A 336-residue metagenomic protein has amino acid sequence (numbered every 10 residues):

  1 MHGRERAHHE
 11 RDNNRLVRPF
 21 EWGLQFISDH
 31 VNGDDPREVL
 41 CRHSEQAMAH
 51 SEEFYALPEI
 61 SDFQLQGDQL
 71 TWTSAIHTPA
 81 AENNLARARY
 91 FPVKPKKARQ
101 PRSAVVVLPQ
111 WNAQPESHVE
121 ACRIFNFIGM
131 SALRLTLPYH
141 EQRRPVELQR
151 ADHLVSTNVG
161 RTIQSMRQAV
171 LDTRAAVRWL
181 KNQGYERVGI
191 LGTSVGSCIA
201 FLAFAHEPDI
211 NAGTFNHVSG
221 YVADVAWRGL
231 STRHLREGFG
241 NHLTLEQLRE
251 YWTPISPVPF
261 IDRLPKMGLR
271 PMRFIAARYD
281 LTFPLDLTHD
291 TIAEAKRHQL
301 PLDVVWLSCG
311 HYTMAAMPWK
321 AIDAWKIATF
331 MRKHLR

Functional and structural regions predicted by a protein language model:
M1-A75: N-terminal targeting or regulatory segments adjacent to alpha/beta-hydrolase or S9 domains
R87, Q100-Q110: Short beta-strand element of the alpha/beta-hydrolase
V107-R167: Cap/lid segment of the alpha/beta-hydrolase catalytic domain
K181-S194: Alpha/beta-hydrolase fold nucleophile elbow
G192-A203: Glycine-rich nucleophile elbow surrounding the catalytic serine of serine-hydrolase chemistry
F201-Q247: Hydrolase active-site cap/lid region
R228-L287: The feature captures the conserved acid-bearing segment of alpha/beta-hydrolase catalytic domains
H289-R336: C-terminal catalytic histidine-bearing segment of alpha/beta-hydrolase fold enzymes
